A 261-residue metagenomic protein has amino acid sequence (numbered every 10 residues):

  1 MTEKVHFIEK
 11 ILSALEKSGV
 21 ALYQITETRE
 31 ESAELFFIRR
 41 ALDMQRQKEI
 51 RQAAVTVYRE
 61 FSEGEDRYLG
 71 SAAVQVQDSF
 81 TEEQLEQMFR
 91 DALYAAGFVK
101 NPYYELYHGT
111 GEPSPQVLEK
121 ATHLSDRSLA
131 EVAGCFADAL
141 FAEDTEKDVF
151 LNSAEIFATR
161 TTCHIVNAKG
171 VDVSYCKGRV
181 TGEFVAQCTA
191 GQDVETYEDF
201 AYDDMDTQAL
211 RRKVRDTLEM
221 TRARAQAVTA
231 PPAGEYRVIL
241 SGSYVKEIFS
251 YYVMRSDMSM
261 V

Functional and structural regions predicted by a protein language model:
M1-V261: Active-site bordering "gate/hinge" segments that shape substrate access to catalytic or cofactor-binding pockets
